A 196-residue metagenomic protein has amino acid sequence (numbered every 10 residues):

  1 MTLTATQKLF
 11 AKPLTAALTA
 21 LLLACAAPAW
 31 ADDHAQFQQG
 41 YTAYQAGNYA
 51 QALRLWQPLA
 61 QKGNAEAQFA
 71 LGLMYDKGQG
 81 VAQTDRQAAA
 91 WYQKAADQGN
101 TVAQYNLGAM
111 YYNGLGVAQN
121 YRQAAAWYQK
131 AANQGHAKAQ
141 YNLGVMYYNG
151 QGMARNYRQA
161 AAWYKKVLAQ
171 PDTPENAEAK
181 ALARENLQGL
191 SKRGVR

Functional and structural regions predicted by a protein language model:
M1-A11: N-terminal secretory signal peptides that target proteins for export/translocation
P13-C25: Bacterial N-terminal signal peptides
A27-A31: Sec/Tat signal peptide C-region and signal peptidase I cleavage site
A35-A43, P58-L59, A70-K77, N106-N113 (+4 more regions): Hydrophobic face of amphipathic alpha-helices that form TPR/SEL1-like repeat modules and related alpha-solenoid
A43-N48, Q61-N64, K77-Q79, T84 (+8 more regions): Short helix-capping/linker turns of helical repeat alpha-solenoids
K166-R196: Terminal, low-structured helical/coil segments at or just beyond the last alpha-helical repeat
